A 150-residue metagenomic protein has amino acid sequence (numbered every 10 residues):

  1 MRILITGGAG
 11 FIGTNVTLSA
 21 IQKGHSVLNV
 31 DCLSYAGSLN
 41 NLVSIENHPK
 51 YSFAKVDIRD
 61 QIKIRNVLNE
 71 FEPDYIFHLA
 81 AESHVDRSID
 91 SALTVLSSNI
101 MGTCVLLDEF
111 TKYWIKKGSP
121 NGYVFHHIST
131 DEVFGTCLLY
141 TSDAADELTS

Functional and structural regions predicted by a protein language model:
M1-S142, S150: N-terminal Rossmann-like NAD(P)+-binding domain of SDR-like oxidoreductases, especially those catalyzing
